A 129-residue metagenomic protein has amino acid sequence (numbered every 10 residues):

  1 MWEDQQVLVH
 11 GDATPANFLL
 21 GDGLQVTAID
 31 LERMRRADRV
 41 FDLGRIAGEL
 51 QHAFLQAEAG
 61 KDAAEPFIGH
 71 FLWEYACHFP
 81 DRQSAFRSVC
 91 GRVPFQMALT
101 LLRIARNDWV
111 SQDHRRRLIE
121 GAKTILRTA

Functional and structural regions predicted by a protein language model:
M1-F41: Active-site acidic catalytic loop and adjacent metal/ATP-binding pocket of ATP-dependent phosphoryl transfer enzymes
D4-V7, D62, R87-S88: Short, solvent-exposed positions on alpha-helices
Q25-L31, G69-A85, R127: Short amphipathic alpha-helical segments and their helix-coil junctions
V26, R103-A129: Regulatory N- and C-terminal appendages and interdomain linkers associated with kinase/kinase-like NTP transferase
M34, A59-A63, V89-V93: Conserved aromatic-histidine-acidic binding/catalytic patches
V40-P80, M97-H114: Active-site activation/catalytic loop segments of kinase-like enzymes and analogous catalytic loops in related
D81-Q96: All-alpha amphipathic helical-bundle segments outside canonical DNA-binding/catalytic cores that form hydrophobic
